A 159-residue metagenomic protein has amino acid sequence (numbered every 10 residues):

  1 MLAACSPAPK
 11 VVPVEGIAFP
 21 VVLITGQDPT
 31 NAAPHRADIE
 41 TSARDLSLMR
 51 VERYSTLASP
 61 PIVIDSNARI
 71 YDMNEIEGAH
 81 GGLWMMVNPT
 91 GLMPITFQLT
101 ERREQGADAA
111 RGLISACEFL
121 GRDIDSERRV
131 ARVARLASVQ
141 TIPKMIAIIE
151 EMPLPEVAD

Functional and structural regions predicted by a protein language model:
L2-A4: C-terminal motif of bacterial Sec signal peptides marking the signal peptidase cleavage site
S6-G16: Bacterial Sec signal peptide processing site at the extreme N-terminus
P20-D28: Tryptophan-anchored aromatic micro-motifs
P29-I70: Short, flexible N-terminal segments of the mature chain
S55-D159: Low-complexity intrinsically disordered segments
